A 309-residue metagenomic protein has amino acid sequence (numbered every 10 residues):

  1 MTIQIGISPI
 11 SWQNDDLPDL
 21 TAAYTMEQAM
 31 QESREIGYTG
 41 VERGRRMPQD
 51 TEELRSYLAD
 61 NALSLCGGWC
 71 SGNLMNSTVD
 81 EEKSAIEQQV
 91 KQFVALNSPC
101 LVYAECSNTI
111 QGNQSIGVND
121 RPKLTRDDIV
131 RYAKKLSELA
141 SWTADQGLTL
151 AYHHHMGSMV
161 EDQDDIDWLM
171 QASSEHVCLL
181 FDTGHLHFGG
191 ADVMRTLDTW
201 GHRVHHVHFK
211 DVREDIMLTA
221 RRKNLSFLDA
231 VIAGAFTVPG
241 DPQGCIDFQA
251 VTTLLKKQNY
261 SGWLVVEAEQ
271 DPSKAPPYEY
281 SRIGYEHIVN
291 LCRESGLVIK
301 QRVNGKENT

Functional and structural regions predicted by a protein language model:
M1-P99, R126-D127, K134, A144-Q146 (+4 more regions): N-terminal pre-domain/capping segments
Q4-S8, C66, C100-C106, G201-R213 (+3 more regions): Non-cysteine beta-strand/loop elements that form the S-adenosyl-L-methionine
I10-W12, G44-R46, C70-L74, C106-N108 (+4 more regions): Active-site beta-loop-alpha junctions enriched in small/polar residues
L20-Y24, S107-V118, M217-A230: Short, flexible, mixed-charge acidic loops at enzyme active sites
V41, M75, A133-G240, S295-K300 (+1 more regions): Acidic/histidine-rich catalytic cores of soluble enzymes
D80-C178: Active-site acidic/histidine proton-transfer and metal-coordination neighborhood in alpha/beta enzyme cores
P242-K257: A short, acidic, amphipathic alpha-helical segment used as a generic capping/interface helix at domain edges
V265-P276, Y280, G305: A short, acidic, flexible beta-alpha connecting loop/helix-capping segment that sits on the rim of active
